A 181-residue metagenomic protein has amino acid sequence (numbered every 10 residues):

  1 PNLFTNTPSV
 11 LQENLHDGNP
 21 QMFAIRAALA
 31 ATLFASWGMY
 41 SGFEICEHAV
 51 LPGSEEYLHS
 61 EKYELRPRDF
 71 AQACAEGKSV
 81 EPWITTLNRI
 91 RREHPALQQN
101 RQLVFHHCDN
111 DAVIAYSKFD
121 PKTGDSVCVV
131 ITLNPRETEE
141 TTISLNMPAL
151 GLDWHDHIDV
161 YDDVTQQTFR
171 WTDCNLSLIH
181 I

Functional and structural regions predicted by a protein language model:
P1, E13-G18, F23-A24, M39 (+1 more regions): Carbohydrate-interacting/catalytic domains
P1-V10, L29, L33, S41: Aromatic-lined glycan-binding groove of carbohydrate-active enzymes
